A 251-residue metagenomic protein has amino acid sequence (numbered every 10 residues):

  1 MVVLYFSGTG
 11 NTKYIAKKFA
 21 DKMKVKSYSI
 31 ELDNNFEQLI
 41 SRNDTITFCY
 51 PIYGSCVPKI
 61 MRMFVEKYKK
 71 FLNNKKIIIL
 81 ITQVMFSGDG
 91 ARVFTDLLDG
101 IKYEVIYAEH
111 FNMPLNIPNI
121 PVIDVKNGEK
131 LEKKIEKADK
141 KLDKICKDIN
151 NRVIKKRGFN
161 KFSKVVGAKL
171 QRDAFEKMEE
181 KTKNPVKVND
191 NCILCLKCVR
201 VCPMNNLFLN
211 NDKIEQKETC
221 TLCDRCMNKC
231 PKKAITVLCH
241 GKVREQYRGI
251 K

Functional and structural regions predicted by a protein language model:
M1, N184-V186: Short amphipathic alpha-helical segments
V2, S7-Y14, A20-L32, F36-Y50 (+2 more regions): FMN-binding flavodoxin-like domain, especially the glycine-rich phosphate-binding loop
D21-M23, T182-N184, D212: Generic structural motif recognizing short loop/turn segments at the entrances and edges of beta-strands
F162-N184, L194-L209: Short, charged low-complexity linear segments at domain edges
K187-V188, K197-E215, T221, R225-K242: Iron-sulfur cluster-binding cysteine motifs and their immediate structural context in ferredoxin-like electron-transfer
Y247-K251: Active-site-proximal loop/hinge segments that shape catalytic or ion-binding/gating pockets
